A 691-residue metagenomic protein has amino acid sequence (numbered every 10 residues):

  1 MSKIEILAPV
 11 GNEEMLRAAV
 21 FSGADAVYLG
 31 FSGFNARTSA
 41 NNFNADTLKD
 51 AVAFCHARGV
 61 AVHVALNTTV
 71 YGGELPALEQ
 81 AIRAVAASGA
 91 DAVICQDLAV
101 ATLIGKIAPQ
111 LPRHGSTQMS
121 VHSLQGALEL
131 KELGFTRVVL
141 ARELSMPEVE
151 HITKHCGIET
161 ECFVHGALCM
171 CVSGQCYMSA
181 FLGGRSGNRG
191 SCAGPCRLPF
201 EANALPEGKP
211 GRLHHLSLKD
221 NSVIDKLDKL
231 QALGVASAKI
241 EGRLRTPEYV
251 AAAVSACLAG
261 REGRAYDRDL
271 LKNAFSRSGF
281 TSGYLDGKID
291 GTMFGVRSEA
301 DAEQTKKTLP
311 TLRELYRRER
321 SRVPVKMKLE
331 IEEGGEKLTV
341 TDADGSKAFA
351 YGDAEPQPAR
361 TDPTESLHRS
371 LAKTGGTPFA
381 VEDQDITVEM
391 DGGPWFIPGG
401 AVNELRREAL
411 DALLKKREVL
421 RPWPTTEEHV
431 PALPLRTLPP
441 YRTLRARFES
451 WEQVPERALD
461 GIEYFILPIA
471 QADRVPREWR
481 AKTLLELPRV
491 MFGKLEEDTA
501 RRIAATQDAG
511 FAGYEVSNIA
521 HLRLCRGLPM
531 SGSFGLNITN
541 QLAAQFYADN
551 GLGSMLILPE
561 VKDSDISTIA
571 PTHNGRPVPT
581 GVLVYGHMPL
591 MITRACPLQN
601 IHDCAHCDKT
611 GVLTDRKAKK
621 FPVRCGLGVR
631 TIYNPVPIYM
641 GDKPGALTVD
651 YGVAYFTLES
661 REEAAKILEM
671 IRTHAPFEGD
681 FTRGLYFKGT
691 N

Functional and structural regions predicted by a protein language model:
M1-S22, A26-R37, A51-V52, R58-A86 (+5 more regions): Surface-exposed amphipathic alpha-helical tracts and adjacent flexible/coil segments at the periphery of soluble enzymes
F43-L48: Glycine-rich, highly charged phosphate/nucleotide-binding loops
M119: Conserved catalytic-core segments of large NTP-driven translation/proteostasis enzymes
H122: Active-site PLP-lysine loop of aminotransferase-like
